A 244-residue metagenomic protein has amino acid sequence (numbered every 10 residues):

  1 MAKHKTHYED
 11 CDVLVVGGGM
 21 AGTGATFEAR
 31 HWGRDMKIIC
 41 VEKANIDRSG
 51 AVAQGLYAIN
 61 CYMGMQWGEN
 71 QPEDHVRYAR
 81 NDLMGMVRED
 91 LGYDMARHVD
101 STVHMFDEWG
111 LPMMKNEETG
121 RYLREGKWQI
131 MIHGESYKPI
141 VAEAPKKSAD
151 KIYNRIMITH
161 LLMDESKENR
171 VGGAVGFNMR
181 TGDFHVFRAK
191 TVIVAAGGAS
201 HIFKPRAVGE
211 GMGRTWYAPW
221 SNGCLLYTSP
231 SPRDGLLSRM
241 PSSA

Functional and structural regions predicted by a protein language model:
M1-V13: Extreme N-terminal leader/targeting segments of oxidoreductases
H4-K5, K37, E42-G172, N178 (+2 more regions): Conserved N-terminal/central alpha/beta ligand/cofactor-binding core
E9-C11, G182-K190: Core beta-strand elements of the Rossmann-like FAD/NAD(P) dinucleotide-binding domain in flavoenzyme oxidoreductases
V13-M36: N-terminal Rossmann-like FAD-binding beta1-loop-alpha1 element of flavoenzymes
V16, R188-A196: Short hydrophobic core segments
R206-S221: A conserved FAD-binding loop/helix module that cradles the flavin
Y227-D234: Conserved small/polar residues in nucleotide/adenosyl-binding loops
M240-A244: Hydrophobic alpha-helical segments, chiefly the membrane-spanning helices and signal/signal-anchor peptides
